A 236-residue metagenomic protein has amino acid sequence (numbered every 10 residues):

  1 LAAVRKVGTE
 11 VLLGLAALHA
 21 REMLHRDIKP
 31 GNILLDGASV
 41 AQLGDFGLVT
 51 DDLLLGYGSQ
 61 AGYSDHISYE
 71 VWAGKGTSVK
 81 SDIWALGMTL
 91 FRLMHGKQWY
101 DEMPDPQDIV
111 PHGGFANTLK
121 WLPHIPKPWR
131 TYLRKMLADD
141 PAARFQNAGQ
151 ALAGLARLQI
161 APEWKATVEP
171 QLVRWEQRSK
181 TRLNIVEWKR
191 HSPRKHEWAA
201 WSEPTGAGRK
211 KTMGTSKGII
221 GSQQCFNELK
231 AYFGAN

Functional and structural regions predicted by a protein language model:
V7-G8: Activation segment signature within eukaryotic-like protein kinase domains
H19-L35: Catalytic-loop of the protein kinase fold
Y57-V71: Conserved activation segment of eukaryotic-like protein kinases, specifically the C-terminal portion of the activation
D82: Conserved catalytic-loop aspartate of Hanks-type protein kinases
D140-E163: Terminal C-lobe "cap" of eukaryotic-type protein kinase domains
P162-N236: Regulatory extensions appended to serine/threonine kinase catalytic cores
